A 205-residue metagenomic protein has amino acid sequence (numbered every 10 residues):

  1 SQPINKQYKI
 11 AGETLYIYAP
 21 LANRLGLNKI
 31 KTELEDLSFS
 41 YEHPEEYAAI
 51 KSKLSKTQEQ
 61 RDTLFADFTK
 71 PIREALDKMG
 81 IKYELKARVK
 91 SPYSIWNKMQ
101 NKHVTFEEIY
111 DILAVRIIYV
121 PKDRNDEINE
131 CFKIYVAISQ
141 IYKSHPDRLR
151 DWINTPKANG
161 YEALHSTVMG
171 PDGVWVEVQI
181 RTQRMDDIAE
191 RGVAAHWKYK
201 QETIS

Functional and structural regions predicted by a protein language model:
Q2-S205: Nucleic-acid processing machinery
